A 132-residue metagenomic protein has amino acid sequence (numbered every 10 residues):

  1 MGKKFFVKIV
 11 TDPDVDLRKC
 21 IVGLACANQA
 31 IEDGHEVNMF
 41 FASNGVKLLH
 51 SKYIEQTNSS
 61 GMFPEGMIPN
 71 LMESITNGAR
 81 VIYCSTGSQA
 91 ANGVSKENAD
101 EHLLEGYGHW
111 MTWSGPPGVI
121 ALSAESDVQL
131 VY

Functional and structural regions predicted by a protein language model:
G2-F6: Extreme N-terminal starter segment of soluble prokaryotic enzymes
V7-I21, Y53, N58: Short, glycine-rich nucleotide/cofactor-binding loops
C20-D33, M39: Histidine-anchored nucleotide/phosphate-binding helix
V37-S43, V81-S85: Short internal beta-strands
G45-E55: RNase H catalytic domain
E55-T86, A90: A glycine-rich helix N-cap at a beta->alpha junction
E73-S74, A91-N92, K96-A121, S126-D127: A short aromatic-anchored loop/beta-hairpin motif
Q129-Y132: Aromatic- and Gly/Pro-rich donor/ligand-binding loops that form nucleotide- or phosphate-bearing donor binding pockets
